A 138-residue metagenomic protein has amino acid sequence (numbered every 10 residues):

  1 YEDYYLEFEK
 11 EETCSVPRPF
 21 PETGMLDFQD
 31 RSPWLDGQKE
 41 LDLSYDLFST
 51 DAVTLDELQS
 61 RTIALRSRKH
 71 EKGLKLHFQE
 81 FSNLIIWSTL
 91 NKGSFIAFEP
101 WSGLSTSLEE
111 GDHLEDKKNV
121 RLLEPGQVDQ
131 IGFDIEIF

Functional and structural regions predicted by a protein language model:
Y1-F78: Active-site/ligand-binding surface loops and adjacent short beta/alpha elements that line catalytic pockets across
K10, E80, I135-I137: Non-catalytic surface loops within mature trypsin-like serine protease
R31-P33, L90, W101, L123: Short alpha-helical interface elements
L55, L65-R66, I86-T89, L122-P125: A general structural signal for short secondary-structure junctions and capping/turn motifs
R61-I63, I96, I131-F133: Hydrophobic residues positioned within well-ordered beta-strands of beta-sheet architectures
R66-E109: Glycine-rich active-site loops that engage anionic ligands at enzyme catalytic sites
L114-V120: Short alpha-helix capping/helix-loop boundary micro-motifs
R121-F138: Short Pro-Gly-centered flexible turn/kink motifs
